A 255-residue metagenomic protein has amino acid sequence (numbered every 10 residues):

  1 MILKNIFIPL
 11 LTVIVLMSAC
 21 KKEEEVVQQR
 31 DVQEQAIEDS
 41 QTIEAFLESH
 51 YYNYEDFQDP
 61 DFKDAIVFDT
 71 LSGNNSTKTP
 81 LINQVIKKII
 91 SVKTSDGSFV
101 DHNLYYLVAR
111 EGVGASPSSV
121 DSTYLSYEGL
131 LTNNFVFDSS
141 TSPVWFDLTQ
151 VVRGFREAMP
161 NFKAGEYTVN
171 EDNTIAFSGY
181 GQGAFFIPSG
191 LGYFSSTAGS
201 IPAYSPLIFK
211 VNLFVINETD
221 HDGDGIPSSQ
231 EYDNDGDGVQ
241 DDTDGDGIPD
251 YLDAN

Functional and structural regions predicted by a protein language model:
K4-L10: Sec-dependent signal peptide recognition, specifically the positively charged N-region followed immediately by
L16-A19: C-terminal motif of bacterial Sec signal peptides marking the signal peptidase cleavage site
K21-N255: Cross-family detector of peptidyl-prolyl cis-trans isomerase
